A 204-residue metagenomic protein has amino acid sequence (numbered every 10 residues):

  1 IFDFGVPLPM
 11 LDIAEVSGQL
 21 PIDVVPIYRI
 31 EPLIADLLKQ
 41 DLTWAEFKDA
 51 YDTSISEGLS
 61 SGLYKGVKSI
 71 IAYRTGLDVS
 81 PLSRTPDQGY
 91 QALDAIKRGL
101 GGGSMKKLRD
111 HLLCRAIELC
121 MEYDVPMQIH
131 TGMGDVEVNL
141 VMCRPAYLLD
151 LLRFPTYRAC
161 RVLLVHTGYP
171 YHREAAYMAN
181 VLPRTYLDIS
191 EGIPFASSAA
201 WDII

Functional and structural regions predicted by a protein language model:
I1-R109, L113-E118, V181-R184, P194-F195 (+1 more regions): Metal-cofactor-binding active-site regions of metalloenzymes
G76, G89-I204: Catalytic pocket-lining loop regions of alpha/beta-barrel enzymes, especially the amidohydrolase/enolase/GH5 lineages
